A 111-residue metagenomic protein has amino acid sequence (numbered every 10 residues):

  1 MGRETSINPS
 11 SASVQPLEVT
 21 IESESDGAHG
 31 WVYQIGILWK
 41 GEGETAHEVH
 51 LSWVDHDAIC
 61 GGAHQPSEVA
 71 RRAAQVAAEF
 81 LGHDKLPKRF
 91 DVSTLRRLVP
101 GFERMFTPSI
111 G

Functional and structural regions predicted by a protein language model:
M1-G41: Short, charged/polar N-terminal "headpieces" of proteins
E4, E18, E22-E24, E42-E44 (+4 more regions): Glutamate identity and glutamate-enriched acidic tracts
S25, W31, T45-E48, G82 (+2 more regions): Alpha-helical protein-protein interaction elements
W31-V76: A short, structured beta-strand/loop element
G61-G111: Acidic, low-complexity intrinsically disordered segments
